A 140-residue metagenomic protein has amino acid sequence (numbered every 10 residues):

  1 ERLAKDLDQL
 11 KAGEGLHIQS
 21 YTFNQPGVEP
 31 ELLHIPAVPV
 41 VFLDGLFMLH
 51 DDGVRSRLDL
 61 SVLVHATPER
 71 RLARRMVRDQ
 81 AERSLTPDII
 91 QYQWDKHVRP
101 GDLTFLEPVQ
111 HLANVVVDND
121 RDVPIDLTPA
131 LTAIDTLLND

Functional and structural regions predicted by a protein language model:
E1-V40, D88-Q93: ATP-dependent small-molecule kinase phosphotransfer cores that center on conserved nucleotide phosphate-binding segments
R2, D6, G53, R57 (+4 more regions): Alpha-helical scaffold elements adjacent to nucleotide-binding pockets in ATP/GTP-utilizing enzyme cores
L3, M48-L49, V123-P124: Glycine-rich nucleotide phosphate-binding loop and flanking beta-alpha elements of Rossmann-like dinucleotide-binding
A12, P36, V77-A81, R99-D140: NTP-dependent small-molecule kinase module
F23-N24, L43-D44, V98-R99: A conditional alpha-helix N-cap/helix-loop micro-motif detector
Q25, P68, V123: Residue-level detector of flexible, active-site-proximal loop/helix-junction positions within diverse enzyme catalytic
E29-A81: ATP-dependent NMP and nucleoside kinases share a basic, alpha-helical "lid"
G53, L63-V64, E69, E82-R99 (+1 more regions): Anionic, Ser/Thr-rich low-complexity intrinsically disordered regions
